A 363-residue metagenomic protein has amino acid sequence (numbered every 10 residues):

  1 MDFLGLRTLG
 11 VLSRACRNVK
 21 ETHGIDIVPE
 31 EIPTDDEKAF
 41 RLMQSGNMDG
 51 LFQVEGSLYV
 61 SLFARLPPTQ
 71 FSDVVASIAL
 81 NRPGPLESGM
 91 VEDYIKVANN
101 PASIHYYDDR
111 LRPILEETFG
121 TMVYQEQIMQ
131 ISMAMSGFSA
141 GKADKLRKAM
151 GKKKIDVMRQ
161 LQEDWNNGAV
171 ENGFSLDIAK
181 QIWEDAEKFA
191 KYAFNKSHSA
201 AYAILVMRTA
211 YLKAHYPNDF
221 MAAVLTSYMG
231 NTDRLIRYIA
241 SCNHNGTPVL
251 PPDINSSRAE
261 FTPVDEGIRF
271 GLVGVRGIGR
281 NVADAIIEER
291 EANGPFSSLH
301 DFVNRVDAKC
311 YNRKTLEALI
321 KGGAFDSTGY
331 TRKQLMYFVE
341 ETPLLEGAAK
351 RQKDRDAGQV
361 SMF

Functional and structural regions predicted by a protein language model:
M1-F363: Noncatalytic, beta-rich nucleic-acid-contacting surfaces in large DNA/RNA-processing enzymes
